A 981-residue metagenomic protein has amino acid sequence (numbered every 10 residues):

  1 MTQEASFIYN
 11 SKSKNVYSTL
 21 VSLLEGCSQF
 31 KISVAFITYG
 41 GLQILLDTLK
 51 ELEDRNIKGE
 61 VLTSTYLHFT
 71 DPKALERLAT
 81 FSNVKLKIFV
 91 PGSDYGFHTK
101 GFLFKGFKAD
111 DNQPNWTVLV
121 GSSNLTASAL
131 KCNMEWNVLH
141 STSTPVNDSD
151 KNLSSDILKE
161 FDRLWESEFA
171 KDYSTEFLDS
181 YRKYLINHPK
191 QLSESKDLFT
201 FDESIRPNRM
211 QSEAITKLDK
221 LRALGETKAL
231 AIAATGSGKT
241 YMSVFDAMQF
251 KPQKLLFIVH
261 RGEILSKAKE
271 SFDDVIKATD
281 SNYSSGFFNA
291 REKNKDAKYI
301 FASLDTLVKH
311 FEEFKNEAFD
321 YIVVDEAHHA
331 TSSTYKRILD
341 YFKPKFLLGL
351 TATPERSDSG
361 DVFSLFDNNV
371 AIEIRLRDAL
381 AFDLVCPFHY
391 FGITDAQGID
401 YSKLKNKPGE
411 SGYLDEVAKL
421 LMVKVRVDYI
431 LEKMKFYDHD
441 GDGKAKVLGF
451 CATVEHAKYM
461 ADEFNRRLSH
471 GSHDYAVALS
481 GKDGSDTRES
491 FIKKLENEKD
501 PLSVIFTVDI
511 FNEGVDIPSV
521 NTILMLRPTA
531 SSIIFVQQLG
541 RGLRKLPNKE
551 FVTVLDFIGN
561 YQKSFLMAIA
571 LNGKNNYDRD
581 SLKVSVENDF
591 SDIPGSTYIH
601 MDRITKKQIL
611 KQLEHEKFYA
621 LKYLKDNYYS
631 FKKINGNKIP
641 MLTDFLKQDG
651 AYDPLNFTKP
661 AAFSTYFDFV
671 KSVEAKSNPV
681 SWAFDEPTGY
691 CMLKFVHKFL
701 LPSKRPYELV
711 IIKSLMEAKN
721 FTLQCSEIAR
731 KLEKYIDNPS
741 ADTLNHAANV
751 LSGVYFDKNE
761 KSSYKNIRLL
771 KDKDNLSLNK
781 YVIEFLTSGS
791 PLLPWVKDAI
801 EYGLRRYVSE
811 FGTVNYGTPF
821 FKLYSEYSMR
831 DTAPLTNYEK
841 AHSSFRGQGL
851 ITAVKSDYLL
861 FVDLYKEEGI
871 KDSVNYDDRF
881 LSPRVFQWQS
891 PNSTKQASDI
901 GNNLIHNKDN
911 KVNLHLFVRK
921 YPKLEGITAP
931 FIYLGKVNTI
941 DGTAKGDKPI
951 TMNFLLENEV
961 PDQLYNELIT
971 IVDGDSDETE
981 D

Functional and structural regions predicted by a protein language model:
M1-N208, S212, H328: PLD/PLD-like phosphodiesterase catalytic module centered on the HKD motif
S180-R209, L218, M422-G441, T453 (+1 more regions): Long, largely alpha-helical accessory region at the distal end of helicase-like NTP-driven motors
A223-A247: Walker A/P-loop
S266, S284-K295, Y459, H473-F511: Conserved helicase ATPase core of P-loop NTP-dependent helicases/translocases
H329-Y390: Post-DEXD/H (motif II) to motif III coupling segment of the RecA-like Helicase ATP-binding lobe
V370-L448: Conserved interdomain linker/interface between the two RecA-like ATPase lobes of SF2 helicase motors
S532-Q537, R541-L571: Conserved segment of the helicase C-terminal RecA-like domain
Y690-L701, E708-I711, M716, T818-P930: Acidic, glycine-rich low-complexity segments with interspersed aromatic residues
